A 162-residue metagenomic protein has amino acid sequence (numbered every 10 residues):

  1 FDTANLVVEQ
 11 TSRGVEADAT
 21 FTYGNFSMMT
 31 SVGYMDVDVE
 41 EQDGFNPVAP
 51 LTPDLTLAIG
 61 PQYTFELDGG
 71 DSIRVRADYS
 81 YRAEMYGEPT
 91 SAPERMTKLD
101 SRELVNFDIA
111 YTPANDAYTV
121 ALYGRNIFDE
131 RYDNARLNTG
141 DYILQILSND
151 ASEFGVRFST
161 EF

Functional and structural regions predicted by a protein language model:
F1-A4, G44-T52, T90-T97, R136-Q145: Flexible, surface-exposed loop regions and adjacent strand-edge segments of Gram-negative outer-membrane beta-barrel
N5-P89, S159-E161: Gram-negative outer-membrane beta-barrel transporters
N5-V7, N106, N126: Asparagine-centered polar/low-complexity signal
S12-G14, D54-A58, E94, L104-N106 (+1 more regions): Transmembrane beta-barrel architecture of outer membranes
S80-E88, Y111-F162: C-terminal beta-signal and adjacent terminal beta-strands/loops of Gram-negative outer-membrane beta-barrel proteins
R95, D108, Y118: Short, flexible active-site loop motifs that bind/organize anionic cofactors or intermediates
D100-D108, Y123: Short amphipathic alpha-helical segments
